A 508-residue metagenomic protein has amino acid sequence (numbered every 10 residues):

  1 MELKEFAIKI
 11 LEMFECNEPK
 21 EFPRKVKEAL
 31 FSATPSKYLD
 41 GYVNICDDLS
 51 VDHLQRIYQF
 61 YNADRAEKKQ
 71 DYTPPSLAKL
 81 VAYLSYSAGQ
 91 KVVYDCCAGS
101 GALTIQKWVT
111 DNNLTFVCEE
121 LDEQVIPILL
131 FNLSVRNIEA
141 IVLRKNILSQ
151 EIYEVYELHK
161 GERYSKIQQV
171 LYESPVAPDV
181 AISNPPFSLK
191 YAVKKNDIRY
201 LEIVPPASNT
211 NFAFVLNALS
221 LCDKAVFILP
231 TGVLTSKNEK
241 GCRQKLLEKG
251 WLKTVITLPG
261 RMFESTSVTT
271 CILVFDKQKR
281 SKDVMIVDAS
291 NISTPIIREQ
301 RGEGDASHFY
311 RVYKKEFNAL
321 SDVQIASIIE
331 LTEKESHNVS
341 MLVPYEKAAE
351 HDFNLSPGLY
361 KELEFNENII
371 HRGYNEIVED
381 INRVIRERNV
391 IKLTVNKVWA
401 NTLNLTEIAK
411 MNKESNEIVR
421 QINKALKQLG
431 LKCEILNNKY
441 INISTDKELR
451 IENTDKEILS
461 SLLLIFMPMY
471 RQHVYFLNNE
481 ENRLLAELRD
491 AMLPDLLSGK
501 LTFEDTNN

Functional and structural regions predicted by a protein language model:
M1-D111: Class I S-adenosyl-L-methionine
E2, F6, L121, T210: Soluble or luminal CAZymes and related metallo-dependent hydrolases
Q70, C118, I203-A207, V474: Alpha-helix N-cap/helix-initiation motif
T73, T210, T266-V268, E480 (+1 more regions): A generic structural signal for residues located within well-ordered alpha-helices of large catalytic or ligand-binding
P75-S183, S188-A192, P230-T231, E248: Conserved S-adenosyl-L-methionine
E157-H159, D179-I408, L462: A conserved structural/catalytic subdomain of Rossmann-like adenosyl-cofactor enzymes
P344, N366-K432, L436, S444-N508: Amphipathic alpha-helical coiled-coil/heptad-repeat segments
